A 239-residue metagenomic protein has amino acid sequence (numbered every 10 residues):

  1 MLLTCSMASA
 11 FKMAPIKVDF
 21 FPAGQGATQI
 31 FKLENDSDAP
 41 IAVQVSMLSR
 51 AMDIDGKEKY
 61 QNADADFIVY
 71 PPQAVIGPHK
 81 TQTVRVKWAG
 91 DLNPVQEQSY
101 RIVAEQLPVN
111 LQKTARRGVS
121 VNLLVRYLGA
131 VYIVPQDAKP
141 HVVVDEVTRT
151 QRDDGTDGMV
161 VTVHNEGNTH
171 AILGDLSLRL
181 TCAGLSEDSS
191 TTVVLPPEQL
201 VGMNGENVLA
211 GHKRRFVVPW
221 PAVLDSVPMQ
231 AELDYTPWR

Functional and structural regions predicted by a protein language model:
C5-A8: N-terminal signal peptide c-region/cleavage motif recognized by signal peptidases
A10-S37, P71-Q73, H141-N168, G205: Beta-sheet-dominated interaction scaffolds and their linkers
G26-I30, T81-T83, R126-L128, T156-V160 (+1 more regions): Intrinsic-disorder/low-complexity, polar/charged segments enriched in Ser/Thr/Lys/Arg/Asp/Glu/Gln
K32, A42-S46, T83-R85, R101-V103 (+1 more regions): Soluble periplasmic/extracytoplasmic beta-strand elements of cell-envelope proteins
D36, L48-R50, T81, A89-D91 (+6 more regions): Solvent-exposed coil/turn segments that connect beta secondary-structure elements in extracytoplasmic/periplasmic
D38-N62, T169-S190, D234-W238: Short acidic, flexible loop segments centered on an aromatic residue
E58-L92, S189-L224: Intrinsically disordered, low-complexity Pro/Gly/Ser/Thr-rich segments with frequent PxxP/GP/PP motifs and embedded
A89-P140, P221-R239: Terminal connector regions
